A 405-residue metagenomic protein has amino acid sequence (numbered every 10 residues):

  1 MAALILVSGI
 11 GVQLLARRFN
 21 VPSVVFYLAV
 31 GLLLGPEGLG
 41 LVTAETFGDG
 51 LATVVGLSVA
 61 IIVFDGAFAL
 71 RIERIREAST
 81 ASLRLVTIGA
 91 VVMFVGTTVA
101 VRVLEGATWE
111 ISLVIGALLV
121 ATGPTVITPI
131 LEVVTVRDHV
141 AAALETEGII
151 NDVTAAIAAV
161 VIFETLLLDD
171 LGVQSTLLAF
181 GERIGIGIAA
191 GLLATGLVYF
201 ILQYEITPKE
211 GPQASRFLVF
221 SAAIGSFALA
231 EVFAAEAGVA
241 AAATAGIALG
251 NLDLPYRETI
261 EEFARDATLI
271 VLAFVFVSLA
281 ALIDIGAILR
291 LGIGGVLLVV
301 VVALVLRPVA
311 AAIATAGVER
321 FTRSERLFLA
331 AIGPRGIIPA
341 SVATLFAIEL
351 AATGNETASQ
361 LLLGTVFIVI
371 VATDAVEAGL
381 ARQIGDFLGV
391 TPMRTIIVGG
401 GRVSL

Functional and structural regions predicted by a protein language model:
M1-P392, V398: Transmembrane helical cores of multi-pass secondary ion antiporters/exchangers
S404-L405: N-terminal Rossmann-fold NAD(P) dinucleotide-binding loop
